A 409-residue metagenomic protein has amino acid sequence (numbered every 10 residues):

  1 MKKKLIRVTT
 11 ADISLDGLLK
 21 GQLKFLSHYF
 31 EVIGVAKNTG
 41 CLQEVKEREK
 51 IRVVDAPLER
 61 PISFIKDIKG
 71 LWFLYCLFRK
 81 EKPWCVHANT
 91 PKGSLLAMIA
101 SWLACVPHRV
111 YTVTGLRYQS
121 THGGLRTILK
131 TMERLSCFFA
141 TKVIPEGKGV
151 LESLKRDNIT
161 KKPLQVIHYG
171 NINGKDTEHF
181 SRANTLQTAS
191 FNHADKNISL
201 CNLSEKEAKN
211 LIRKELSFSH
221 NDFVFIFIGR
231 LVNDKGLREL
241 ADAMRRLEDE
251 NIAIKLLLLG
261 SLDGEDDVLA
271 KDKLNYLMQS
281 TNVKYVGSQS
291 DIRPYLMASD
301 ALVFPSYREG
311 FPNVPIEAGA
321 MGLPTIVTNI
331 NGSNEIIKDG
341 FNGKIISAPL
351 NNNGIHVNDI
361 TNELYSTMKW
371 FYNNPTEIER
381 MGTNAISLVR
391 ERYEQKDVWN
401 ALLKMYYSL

Functional and structural regions predicted by a protein language model:
R7-K66, S153-N158, P163-V166: N-terminal strand-loop element at the rim of the active site of nucleotide-sugar-dependent glycosyltransferases
D16-G21, F223-R246: A conserved mid-protein helix/loop that constitutes part of the nucleotide-sugar donor-binding site
L42-E47, K255-T281, V286, E377: Short, structured helix-loop element that forms part of the nucleotide-activated donor/catalytic region
V54-D55, R134, F138-K209: Donor nucleotide-sugar binding/catalytic pocket of nucleotide-sugar-dependent glycosyltransferases
A88-S94: Short His-centered aromatic/hydrophobic patch
S101, L211, E363, W370 (+2 more regions): A short, well-ordered alpha-helix in the C-terminal region of glycosyltransferases
S288, Y307: Aromatic "clamp/platform" in nucleotide-sugar-dependent glycosyltransferases that forms part of the donor/acceptor
P315, P324-V327, I337: Short hydrophobic beta-strand element within catalytic cores of glycosyltransferases and related nucleotide-activated
